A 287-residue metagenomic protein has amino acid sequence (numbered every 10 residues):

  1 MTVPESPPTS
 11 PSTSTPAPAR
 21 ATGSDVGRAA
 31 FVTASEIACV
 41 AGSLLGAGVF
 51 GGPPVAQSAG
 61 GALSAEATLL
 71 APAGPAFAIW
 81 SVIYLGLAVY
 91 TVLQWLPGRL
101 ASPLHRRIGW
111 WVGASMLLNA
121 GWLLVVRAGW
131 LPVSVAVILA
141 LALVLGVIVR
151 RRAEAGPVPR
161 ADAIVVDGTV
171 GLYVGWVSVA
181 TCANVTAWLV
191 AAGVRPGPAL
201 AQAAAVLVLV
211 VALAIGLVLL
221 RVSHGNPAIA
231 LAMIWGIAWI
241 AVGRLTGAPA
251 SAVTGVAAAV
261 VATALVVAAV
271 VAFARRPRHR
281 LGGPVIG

Functional and structural regions predicted by a protein language model:
R20-A34, W80: N-terminal membrane topogenic signal
S35-C39, W111-W122, L139-I148, V166-N184 (+1 more regions): Alpha-helical transmembrane segments of multi-pass integral membrane proteins
E36-V55: Alpha-helical transmembrane segments of multi-pass membrane proteins
L63-I79, I164-Y173, V194-A204: Short aromatic-rich membrane-water interface segments that cap or initiate transmembrane helices in multi-pass membrane
A71-G74, P196-A214, A241-V266: Membrane-interface transmembrane-helix boundary segments in multi-pass integral membrane proteins
L96, R150-G156, A269-V285: Membrane-interface capping segments at transmembrane-helix boundaries
G121-V135, A192-A199, V218-S223, L245-A250: Membrane-interface helix caps and helix-loop-helix hairpins in membrane proteins
A228-A238: Central hydrophobic cores of alpha-helical transmembrane segments in multi-pass integral membrane proteins
